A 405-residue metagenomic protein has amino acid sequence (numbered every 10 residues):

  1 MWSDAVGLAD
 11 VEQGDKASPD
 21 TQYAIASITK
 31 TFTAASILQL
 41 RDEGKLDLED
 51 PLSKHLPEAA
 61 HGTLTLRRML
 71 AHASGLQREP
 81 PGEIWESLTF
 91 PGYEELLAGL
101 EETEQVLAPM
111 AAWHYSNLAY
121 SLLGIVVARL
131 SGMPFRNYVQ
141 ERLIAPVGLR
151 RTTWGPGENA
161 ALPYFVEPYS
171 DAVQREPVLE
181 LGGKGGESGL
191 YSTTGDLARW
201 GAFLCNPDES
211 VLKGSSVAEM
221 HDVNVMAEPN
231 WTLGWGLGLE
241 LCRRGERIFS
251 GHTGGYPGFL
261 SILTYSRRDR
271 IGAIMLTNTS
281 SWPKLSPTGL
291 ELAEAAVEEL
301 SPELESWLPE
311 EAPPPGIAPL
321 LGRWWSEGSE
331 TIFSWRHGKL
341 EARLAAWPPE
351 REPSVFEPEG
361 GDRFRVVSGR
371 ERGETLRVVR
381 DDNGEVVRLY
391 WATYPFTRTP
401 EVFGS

Functional and structural regions predicted by a protein language model:
M1-I25, K45-D50, P91, A98-T103 (+1 more regions): Short, conserved catalytic-motif segment at the N-terminal edge
S3-V6, D10-V11, G62-L263, R267: Short, surface-exposed loop or secondary-structure junction motifs that flank catalytic or metal-binding residues
L8-V11, P257, S280-W282, P348 (+1 more regions): A short acidic/small-residue loop/turn micro-motif
Q22-E49, L123-A128, L197, R270: Active-site SXXK
L48-H61, V147: Short, glycine/proline-biased beta-turn/loop segments that scaffold the active-site neighborhood
P257-E299: Structured C-terminal helix/loop/strand segments within mature extracytoplasmic catalytic/sensor domains
S286-S405: Peripheral terminal and inter-domain segments
